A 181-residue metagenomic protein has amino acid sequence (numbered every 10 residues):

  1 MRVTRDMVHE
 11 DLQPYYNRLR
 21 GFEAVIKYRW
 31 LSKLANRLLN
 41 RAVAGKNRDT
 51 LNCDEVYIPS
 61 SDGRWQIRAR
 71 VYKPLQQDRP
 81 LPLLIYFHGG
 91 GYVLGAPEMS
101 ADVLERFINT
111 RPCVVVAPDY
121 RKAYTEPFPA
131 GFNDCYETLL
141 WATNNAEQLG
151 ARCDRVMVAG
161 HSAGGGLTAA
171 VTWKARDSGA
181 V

Functional and structural regions predicted by a protein language model:
M1-V71: A glycine/proline-hinged amphipathic helix-loop "lid/cap" segment that gates access to hydrophobic ligand pockets
A69, P80-G90: Short beta-strand element of the alpha/beta-hydrolase
Y86, G91-L94, M99, V115 (+1 more regions): Serine-hydrolase catalytic-loop signature spanning alpha/beta hydrolases and amidase-signature enzymes
E98-P118: Short amphipathic alpha-helix adjacent to the substrate-entry channel of hydrolases
D119-A123: Short beta-to-alpha linker loops that shape the active-site pocket of alpha/beta-hydrolase fold enzymes
P127-E137: Active-site loop/oxyanion-hole signature of alpha/beta-hydrolase fold enzymes
E137-V181: Primarily recognizes the serine-hydrolase "nucleophile elbow" in alpha/beta-hydrolase and SGNH/GDSL folds
